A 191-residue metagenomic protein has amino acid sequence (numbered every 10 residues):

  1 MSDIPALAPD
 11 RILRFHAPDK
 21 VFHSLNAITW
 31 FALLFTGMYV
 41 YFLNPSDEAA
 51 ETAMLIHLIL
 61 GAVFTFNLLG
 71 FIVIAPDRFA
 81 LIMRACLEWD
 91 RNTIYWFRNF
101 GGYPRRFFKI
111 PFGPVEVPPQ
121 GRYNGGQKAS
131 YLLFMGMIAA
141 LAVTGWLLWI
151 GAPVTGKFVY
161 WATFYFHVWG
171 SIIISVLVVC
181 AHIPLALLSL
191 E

Functional and structural regions predicted by a protein language model:
M1-E191: Membrane-embedded alpha-helical bundles that constitute the cytochrome b-like, heme-associated redox core of multi-pass
